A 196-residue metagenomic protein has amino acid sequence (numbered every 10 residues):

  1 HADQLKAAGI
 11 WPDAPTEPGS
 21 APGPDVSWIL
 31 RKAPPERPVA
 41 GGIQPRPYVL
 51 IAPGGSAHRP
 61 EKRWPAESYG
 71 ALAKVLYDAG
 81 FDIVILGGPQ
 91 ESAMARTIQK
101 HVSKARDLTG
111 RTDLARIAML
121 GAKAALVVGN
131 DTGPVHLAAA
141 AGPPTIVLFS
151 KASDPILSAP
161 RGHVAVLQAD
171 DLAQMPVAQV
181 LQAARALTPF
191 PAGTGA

Functional and structural regions predicted by a protein language model:
H1-A196: Catalytic machinery of carbohydrate-active enzymes, primarily nucleotide-sugar-dependent glycosyltransferases
